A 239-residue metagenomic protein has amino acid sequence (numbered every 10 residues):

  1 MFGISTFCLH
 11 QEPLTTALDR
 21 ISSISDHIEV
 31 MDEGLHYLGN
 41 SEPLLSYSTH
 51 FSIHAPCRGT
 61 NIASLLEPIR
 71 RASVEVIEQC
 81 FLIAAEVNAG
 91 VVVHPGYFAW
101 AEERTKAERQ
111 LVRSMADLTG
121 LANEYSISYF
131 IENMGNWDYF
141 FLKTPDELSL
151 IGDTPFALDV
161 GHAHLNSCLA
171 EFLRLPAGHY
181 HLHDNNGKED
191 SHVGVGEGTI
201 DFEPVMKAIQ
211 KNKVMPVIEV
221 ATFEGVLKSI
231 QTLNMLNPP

Functional and structural regions predicted by a protein language model:
M1-F2, T16, G90, L142-P145 (+2 more regions): Histidine-acidic metal/acid-base catalytic patches
M1-Q79, T154-P155, P239: N-terminal pre-domain/capping segments
G3-I4, E29, V91-V93, Y129-E132 (+1 more regions): A structural signal for short, well-ordered beta-strand segments and their strand-loop junctions that often border
F7-L9, M31-L35, P56-R58, G96-F98 (+4 more regions): Active-site beta-loop-alpha junctions enriched in small/polar residues
L18-S23, Y37-A55, Q79-N88, T119-E124 (+4 more regions): Acidic (Asp/Glu)-rich catalytic clusters
I21, I28, H54, S73 (+5 more regions): Conserved, mostly hydrophobic/aromatic
G59-L65, A99-R104, G187-V193: A short acidic, helix-capping loop that chelates divalent metal ions and anchors anionic groups
L65-P155, K211: Active-site acidic/histidine proton-transfer and metal-coordination neighborhood in alpha/beta enzyme cores
